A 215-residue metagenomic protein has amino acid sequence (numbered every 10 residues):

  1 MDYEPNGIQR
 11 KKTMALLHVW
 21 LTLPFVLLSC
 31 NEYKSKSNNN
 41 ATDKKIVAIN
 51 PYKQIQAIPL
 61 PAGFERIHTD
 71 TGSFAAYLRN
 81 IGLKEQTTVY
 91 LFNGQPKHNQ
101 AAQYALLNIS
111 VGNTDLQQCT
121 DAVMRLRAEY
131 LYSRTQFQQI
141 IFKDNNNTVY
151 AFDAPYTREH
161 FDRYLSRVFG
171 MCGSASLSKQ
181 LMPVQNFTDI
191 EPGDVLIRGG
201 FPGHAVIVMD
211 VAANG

Functional and structural regions predicted by a protein language model:
M1-K12: N-terminal secretory signal peptides that target proteins for export/translocation
L28-S29: C-terminal motif of bacterial Sec signal peptides marking the signal peptidase cleavage site
S37-N99, N113: N-terminal module-boundary/linker segments of secreted carbohydrate-active enzymes
A105-L116, P183: Second-shell loop/turn segments in exported
S110-D115, L131-N145: Surface-exposed patches in mature extracellular/periplasmic domains of secreted proteins
G112-Y130, F161: Active-site nucleophilic cysteine motif
L126, Q138-A154: Acidic helix-start/capping segments at beta-turn-to-alpha-helix junctions
F161-G215: ...with weaker cross-activation on analogous glycine-rich loops/strands in unrelated enzymes
